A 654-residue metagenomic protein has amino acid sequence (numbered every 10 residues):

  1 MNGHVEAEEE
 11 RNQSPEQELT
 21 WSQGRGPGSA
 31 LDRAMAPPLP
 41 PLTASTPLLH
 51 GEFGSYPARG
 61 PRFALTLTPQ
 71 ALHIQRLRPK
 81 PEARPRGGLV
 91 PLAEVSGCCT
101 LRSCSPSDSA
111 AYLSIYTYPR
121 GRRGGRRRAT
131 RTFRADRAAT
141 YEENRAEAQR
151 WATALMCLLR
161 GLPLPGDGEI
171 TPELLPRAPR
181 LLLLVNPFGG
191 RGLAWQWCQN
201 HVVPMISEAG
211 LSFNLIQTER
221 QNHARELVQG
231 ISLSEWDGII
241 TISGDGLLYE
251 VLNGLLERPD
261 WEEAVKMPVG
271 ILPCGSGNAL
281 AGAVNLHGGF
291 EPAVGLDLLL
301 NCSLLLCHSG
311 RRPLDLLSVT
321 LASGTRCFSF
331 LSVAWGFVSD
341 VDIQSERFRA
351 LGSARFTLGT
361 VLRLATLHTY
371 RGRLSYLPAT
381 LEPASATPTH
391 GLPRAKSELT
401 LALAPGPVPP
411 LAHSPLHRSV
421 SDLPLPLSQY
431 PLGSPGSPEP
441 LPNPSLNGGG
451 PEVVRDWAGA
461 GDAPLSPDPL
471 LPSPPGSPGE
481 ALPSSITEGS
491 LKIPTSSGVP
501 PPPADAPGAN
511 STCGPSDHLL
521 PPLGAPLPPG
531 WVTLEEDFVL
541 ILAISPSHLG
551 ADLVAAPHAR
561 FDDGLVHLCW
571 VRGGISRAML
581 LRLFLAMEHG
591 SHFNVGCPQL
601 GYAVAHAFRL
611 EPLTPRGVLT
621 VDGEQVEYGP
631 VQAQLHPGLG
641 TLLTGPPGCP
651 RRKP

Functional and structural regions predicted by a protein language model:
N2-I242, Y249, N253, E263 (+1 more regions): ATP/NTP phosphate-donor binding region
S22, L39, L67-Q70, R76 (+7 more regions): Eukaryotic endomembrane contact-site and trafficking scaffolds
H50-E52, P57-P61, E82-R84, G97-S103 (+14 more regions): Eukaryotic intrinsically disordered and solvent-exposed regulatory patches
L65, L72-I74, V95, W151 (+16 more regions): Structural signal for hydrophobic/aromatic residues that build the beta-strand cores of folded beta-sheet domains
Q70-L72, P79-K80, Y118-R122, F188-G190 (+12 more regions): Conserved beta-strand elements of beta-rich interaction domains across eukaryotes, especially beta-propellers
T140, Q149, H606, L610-P654: Generic C-terminus detector
W195-Q196, T218-R220, E226, L233-W236 (+1 more regions): Catalytic core of DAGKc-family lipid kinases
L306-S309, T360-Y376, G508, D517-P522 (+4 more regions): Catalytic phosphate-donor-binding core of small-molecule kinases
